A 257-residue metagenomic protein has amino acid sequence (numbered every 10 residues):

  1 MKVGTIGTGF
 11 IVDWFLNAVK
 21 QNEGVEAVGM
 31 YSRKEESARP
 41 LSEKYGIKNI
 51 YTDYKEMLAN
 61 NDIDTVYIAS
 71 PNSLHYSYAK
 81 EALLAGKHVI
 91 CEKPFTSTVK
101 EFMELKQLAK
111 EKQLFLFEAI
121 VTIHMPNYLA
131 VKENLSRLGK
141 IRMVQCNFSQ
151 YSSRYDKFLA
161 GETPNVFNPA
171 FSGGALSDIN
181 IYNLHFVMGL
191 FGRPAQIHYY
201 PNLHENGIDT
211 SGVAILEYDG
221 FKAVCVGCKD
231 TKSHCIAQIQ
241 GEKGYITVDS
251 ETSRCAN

Functional and structural regions predicted by a protein language model:
M1-Y45: N-terminal Rossmann-like dinucleotide-binding module
T5, Y45-L108: Beta-loop-alpha module in the N-terminal Rossmann-like domain of NAD(P)-dependent dehydrogenases, especially those
N22-E23, Y45, N60-N61, M125 (+1 more regions): Acidic-histidine catalytic/liganding microenvironments
E26-G29, D64-V66, L116, G173: Short active-site oxyanion
Y51, C91, L116-E118, V248: Hydrophobic residues in well-ordered beta-strands that form the structural core
E104-V121, R142-M143: Rossmann-fold dehydrogenase core element
T122-A195: Predominantly a Rossmann-like dinucleotide-binding segment in NAD(P)-dependent oxidoreductases
L184-C255: Contiguous beta-strand/loop segments that form the cofactor/metal-binding neighborhood of enzyme cores
